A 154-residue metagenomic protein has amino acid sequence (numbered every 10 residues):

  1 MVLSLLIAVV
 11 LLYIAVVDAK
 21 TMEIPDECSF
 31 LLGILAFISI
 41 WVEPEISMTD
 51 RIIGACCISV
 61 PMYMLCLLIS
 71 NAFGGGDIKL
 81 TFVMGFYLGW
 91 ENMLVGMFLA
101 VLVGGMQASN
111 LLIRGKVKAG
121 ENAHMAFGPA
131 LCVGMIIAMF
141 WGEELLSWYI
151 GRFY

Functional and structural regions predicted by a protein language model:
M1-L3: Transmembrane helix-loop-helix
L6-Q107, S147-Y154: Functional transmembrane core segments of multi-pass inner-membrane proteins
W41-V42, L68, I113-R114, F140-W141: Helix-loop junctions at the membrane-solvent interface of multi-pass transporters, primarily the C-terminal
C57-I58, A130, G142: A structural signal for well-ordered alpha-helical scaffolds and beta->alpha junctions
I113-I137: Interfacial loop-to-transmembrane junctions
V133-Y154: C-terminal domain-closing interface element
